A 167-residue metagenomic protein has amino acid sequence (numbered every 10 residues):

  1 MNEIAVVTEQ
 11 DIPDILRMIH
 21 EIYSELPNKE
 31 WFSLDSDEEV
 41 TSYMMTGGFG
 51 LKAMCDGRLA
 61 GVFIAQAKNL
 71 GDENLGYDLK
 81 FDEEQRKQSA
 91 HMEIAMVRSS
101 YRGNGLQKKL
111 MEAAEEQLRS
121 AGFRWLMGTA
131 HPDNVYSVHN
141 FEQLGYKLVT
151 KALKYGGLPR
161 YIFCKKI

Functional and structural regions predicted by a protein language model:
N2-R17, N28: A short beta-loop-alpha structural element at the N-terminal edge of CoA-dependent acyl/N-acetyltransferase catalytic
L16, H20-S42: Conserved GNAT-fold acetyl-CoA-binding loop/helix
T41-K52, G61, Q66-D72, H91: A short helix-loop-beta-strand connector motif used in the catalytic cores of GNAT acetyltransferases and, in some
I64-I94, Y155: Conserved acyl-donor/pantetheine-binding loop and adjacent beta-alpha core of acyl/acetyltransferases and related
I94-V97, G103-E116, H139, Q143: Conserved acetyl-CoA-binding loop-helix of GNAT-fold acetyltransferases
R102, G128-V138, Y155-G156: Conserved beta-strand-loop-alpha-helix junction that forms the acyl-donor binding cleft
K108, S120, P132-T150: Conserved active-site alpha-helix within GNAT-family acetyltransferase domains
L118-A130: Conserved GNAT acetyl-CoA-binding A-motif
